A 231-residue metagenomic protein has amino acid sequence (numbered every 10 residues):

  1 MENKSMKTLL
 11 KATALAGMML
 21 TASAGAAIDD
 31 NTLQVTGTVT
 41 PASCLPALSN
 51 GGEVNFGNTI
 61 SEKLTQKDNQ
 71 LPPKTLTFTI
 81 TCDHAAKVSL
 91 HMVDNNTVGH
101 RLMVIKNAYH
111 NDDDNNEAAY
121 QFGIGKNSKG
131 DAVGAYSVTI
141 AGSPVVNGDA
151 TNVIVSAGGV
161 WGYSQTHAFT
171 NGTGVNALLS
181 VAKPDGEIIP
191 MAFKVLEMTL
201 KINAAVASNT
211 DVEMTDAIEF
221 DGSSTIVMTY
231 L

Functional and structural regions predicted by a protein language model:
E2-T8, G25-L231: Mature extracellular/passenger domains of Gram-negative fimbrial/pilin and adhesin proteins
L9-G17: Sec-dependent signal peptide hydrophobic core
M19-A24: N-terminal signal peptide c-region/cleavage motif recognized by signal peptidases
